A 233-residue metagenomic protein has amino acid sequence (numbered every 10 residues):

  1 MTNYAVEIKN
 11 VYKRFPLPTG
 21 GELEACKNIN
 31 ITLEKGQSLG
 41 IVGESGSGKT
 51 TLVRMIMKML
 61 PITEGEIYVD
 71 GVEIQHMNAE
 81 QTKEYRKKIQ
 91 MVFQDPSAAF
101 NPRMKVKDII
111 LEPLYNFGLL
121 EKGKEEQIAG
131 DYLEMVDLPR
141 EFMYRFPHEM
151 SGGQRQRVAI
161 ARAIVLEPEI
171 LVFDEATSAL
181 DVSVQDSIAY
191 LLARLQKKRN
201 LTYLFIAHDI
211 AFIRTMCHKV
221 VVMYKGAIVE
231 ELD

Functional and structural regions predicted by a protein language model:
V42-E44: The feature captures the beta-strand-to-loop junction immediately N-terminal to the Walker
M57: Helix-to-loop junction immediately C-terminal to a conserved catalytic motif
G65-E73: Conserved ABC transporter NBD signature motif
K124-E141: Conserved ABC ATPase "signature" region
F146-M150, Q154: Conserved ABC ATPase signature
V165-E169: A short, proline-enriched helix->beta-strand linker immediately N-terminal to the Walker B motif in ABC-type P-loop
